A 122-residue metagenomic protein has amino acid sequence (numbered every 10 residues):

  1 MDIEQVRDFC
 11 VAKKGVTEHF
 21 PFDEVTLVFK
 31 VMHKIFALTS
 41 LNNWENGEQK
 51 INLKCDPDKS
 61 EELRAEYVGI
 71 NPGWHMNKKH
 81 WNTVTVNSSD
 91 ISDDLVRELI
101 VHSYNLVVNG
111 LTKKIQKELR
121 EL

Functional and structural regions predicted by a protein language model:
M1-L122: Charge-dense, helix-prone N-terminal extensions
